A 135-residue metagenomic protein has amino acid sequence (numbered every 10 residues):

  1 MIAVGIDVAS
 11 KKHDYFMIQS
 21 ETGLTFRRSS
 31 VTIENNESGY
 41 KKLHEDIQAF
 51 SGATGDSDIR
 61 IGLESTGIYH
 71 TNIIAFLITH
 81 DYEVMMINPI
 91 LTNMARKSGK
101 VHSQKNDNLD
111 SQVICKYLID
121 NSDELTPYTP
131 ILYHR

Functional and structural regions predicted by a protein language model:
M1-R135: Phosphate- and other anionic-substrate recognition elements at nucleic-acid/protein interfaces
